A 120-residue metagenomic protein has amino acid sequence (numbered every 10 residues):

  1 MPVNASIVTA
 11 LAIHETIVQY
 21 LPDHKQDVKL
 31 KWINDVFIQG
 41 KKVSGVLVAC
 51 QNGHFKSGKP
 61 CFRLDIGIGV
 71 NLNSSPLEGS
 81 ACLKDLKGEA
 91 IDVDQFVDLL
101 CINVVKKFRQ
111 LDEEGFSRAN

Functional and structural regions predicted by a protein language model:
V3-D27, I38-N120: Long, positively charged amphipathic alpha-helical accessory segments at protein N-termini or as interdomain linkers
V28-W32: General beta-strand structural signal in soluble alpha/beta enzymes
